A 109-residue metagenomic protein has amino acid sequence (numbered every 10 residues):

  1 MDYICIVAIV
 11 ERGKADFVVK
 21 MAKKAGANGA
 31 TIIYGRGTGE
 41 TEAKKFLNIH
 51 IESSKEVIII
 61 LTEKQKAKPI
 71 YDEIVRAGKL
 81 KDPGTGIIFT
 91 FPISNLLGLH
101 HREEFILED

Functional and structural regions predicted by a protein language model:
M1-D109: Positively charged, small/polar-rich N-terminal and surface patches that mediate targeting and assembly and bind
